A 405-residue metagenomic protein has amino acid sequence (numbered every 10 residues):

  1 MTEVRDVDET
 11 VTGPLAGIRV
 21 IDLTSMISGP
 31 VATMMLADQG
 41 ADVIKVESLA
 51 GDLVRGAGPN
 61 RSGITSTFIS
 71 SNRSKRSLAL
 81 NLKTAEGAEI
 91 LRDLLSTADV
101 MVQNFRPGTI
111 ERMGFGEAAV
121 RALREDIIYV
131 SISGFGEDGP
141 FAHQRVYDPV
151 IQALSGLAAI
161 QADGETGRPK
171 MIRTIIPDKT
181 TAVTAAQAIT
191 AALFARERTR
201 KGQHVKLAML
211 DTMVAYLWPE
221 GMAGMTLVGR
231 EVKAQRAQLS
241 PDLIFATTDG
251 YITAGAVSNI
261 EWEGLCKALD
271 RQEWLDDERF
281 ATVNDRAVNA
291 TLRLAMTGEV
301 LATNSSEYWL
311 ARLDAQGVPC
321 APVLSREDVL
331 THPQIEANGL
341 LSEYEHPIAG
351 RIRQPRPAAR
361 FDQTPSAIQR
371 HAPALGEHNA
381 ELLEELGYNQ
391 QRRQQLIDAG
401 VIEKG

Functional and structural regions predicted by a protein language model:
M1-R198, G224, V228-E231, A374 (+1 more regions): N-terminal helix-loop segment corresponding to the beta1-alpha1 unit of nucleotide/adenylate-binding folds
A50, F135-G136, M209-V214, D249-Y251 (+2 more regions): Glycine-rich beta-alpha junction loops
G56-P59, A223-V232, H332-P347: Short, surface-exposed loop/helix-turn segments at secondary-structure junctions that function as lids/hinges flanking
K170-T180, G202-H204, V232-R236, S240-D242 (+3 more regions): A short glycine-threonine-serine/GTX helix/turn-capping micro-motif
L193-G229: Substrate-binding/catalytic subdomain of NAD(P)-dependent oxidoreductase enzymes
G202-L210, R312, Q394-D398: Beta-strand segments within the central parallel beta-sheet cores of soluble alpha/beta enzyme folds
S240-Q316, C320: Aromatic-enriched alpha-helical interface/lid elements that frame and gate functional surfaces
A315-Q369: A glycine-rich dinucleotide-binding beta-alpha-beta segment and adjacent secondary-structure elements that constitute
